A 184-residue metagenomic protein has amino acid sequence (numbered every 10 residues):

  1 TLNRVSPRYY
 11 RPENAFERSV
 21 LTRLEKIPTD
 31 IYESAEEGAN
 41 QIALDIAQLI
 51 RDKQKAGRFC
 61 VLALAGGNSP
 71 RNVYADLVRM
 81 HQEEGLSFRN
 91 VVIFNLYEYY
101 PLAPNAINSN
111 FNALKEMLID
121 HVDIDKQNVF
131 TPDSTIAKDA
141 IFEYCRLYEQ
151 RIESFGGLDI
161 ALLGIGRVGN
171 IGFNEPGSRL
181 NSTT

Functional and structural regions predicted by a protein language model:
T1-V61: N-terminal glycine-/serine-/threonine-rich phosphate-binding loop
Y10-K26, L86-I160: Ligand-binding beta-strand-loop-alpha-helix segment within the catalytic cores of soluble metabolic enzymes
A43-R51, V78, Q82, K115-I119 (+1 more regions): Generic structural signal for well-ordered alpha-helical scaffold segments
V61-A65, F94-Y97: Short glycine-rich or small-residue beta-strand-to-loop segments that form or flank ligand, phosphate, metal/Fe-S
L64-S69, L163-R167: Glycine-rich beta-strand-to-loop/alpha-helix junction loops that act as flexible
L77-E84, E175-G177: Active-site catalytic pocket residues across diverse enzymes, especially alpha/beta-hydrolases
G172-T184: Class I SAM-dependent methyltransferase SAM-binding "motif I" and its flanking Rossmann-like core
